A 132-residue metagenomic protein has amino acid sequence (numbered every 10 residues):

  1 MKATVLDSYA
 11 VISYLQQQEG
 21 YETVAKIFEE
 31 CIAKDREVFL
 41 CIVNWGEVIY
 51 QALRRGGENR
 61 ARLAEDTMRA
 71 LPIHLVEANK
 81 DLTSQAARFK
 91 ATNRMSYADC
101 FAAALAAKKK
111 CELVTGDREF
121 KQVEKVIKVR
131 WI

Functional and structural regions predicted by a protein language model:
M1-A3, A103-I132: Acidic, PIN/NYN-like endoribonuclease modules and their adjacent C-terminal/linker elements
M1-L40, L53-D66, I132: Short, well-structured N-terminal submotif of metal-dependent ribonuclease cores
D7, E47, D99, D117: Acidic active-site catalytic centers that drive phospho-/nucleotidyl reactions and related ester hydrolyses
V11-I12, W45, F120-K121: A generic structural signal for short hydrophobic patches within well-formed alpha-helices
I32, R69, A107: Anion (oxyanion) recognition and catalysis
Q51-R54, P72: Helix-loop "lid/cap" segments that line or gate small-molecule binding pockets
H74-V114: Active-site neighborhoods of divalent-metal-dependent phosphate/nucleic-acid chemistry enzymes
